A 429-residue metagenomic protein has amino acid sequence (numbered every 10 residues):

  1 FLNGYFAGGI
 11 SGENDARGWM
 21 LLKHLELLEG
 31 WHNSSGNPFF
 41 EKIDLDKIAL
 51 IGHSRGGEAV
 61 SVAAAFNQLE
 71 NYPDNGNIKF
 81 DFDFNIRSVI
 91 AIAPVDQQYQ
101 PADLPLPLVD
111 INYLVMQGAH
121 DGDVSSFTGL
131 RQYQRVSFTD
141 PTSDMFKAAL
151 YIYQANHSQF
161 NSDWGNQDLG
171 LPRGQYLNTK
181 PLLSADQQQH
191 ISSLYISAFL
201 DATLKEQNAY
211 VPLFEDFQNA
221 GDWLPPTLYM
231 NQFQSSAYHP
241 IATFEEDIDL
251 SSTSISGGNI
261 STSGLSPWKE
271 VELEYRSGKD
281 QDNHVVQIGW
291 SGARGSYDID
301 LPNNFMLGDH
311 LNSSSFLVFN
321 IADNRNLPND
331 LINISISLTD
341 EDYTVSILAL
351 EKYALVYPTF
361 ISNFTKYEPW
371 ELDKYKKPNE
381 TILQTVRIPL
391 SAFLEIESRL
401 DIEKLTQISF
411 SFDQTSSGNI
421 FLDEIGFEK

Functional and structural regions predicted by a protein language model:
F1-Y5: Conserved alpha/beta-hydrolase
G9-I10, A59, Q98-A102, D123-S126 (+1 more regions): Extracytoplasmic/secreted cell-surface and envelope-processing proteins
I10-S54: Gly/Ser-rich "nucleophile elbow"/oxyanion-hole loop immediately N-terminal to the catalytic nucleophile in hydrolases
G57-L69: Short glycine-enriched nucleophile-adjacent loop and the immediately C-terminal alpha-helix near the catalytic center
N71-P94: A conserved short beta-strand
P107-D186: Active-site-adjacent alpha-helix of alpha/beta-hydrolase-fold enzymes
Y153-S158, D163-F305, N312-F316: Alpha/beta-hydrolase-fold serine-hydrolase catalytic core, especially in secreted/extracellular enzymes
W290-R399, F412-E428: Extracellular ligand-binding interfaces
